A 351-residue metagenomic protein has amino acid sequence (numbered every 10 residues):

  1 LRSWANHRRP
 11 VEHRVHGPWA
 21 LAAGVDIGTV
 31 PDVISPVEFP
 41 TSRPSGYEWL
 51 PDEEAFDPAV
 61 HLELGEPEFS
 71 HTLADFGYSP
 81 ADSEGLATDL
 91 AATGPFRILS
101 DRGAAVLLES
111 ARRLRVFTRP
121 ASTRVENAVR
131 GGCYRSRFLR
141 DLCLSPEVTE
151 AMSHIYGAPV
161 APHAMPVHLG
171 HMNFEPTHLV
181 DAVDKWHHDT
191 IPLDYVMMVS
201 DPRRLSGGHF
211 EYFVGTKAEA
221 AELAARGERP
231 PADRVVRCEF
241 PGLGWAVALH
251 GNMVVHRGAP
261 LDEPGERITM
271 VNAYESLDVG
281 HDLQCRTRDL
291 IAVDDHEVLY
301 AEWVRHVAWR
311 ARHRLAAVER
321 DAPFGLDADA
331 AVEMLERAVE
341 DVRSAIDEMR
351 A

Functional and structural regions predicted by a protein language model:
L1-P44: Intrinsically disordered, low-structural-confidence terminal and linker regions
D26-T29, S35-G85, S110-S122, N127-A128: Short acidic N-proximal helix/loop "leader" segments that mark the beginning of a domain or an inter-domain linker
A87-H168: Signature of the catalytic double-stranded beta-helix
A164, D181-L193, R234, P241: A short beta-loop-beta micro-motif enriched in histidine and acidic residues
M172-H187, G251: Conserved short histidine dyad/triad with adjacent acidic residue
T177, H188-R204, G215, F240 (+1 more regions): Short, conserved beta-strand element in jelly-roll/cupin
G208-H313: Catalytic core of Fe(II)/2-oxoglutarate
H281-A351: Charged/polar low-complexity intrinsically disordered segments, enriched in acidic residues
